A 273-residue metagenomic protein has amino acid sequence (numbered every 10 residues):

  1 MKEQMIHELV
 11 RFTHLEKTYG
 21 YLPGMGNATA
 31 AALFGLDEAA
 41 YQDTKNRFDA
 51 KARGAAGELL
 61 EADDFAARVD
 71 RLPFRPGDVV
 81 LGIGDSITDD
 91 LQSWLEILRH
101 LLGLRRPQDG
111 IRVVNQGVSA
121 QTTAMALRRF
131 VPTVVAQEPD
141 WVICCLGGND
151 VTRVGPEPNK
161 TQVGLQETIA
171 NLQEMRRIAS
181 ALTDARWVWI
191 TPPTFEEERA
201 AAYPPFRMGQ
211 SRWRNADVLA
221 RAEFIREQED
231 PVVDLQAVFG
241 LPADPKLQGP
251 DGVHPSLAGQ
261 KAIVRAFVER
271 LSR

Functional and structural regions predicted by a protein language model:
M1-V80, L104-D109, A136-D140, A181 (+3 more regions): N-terminal secretory targeting modules
G35, Q42-E174: Conserved SGNH/GDSL esterase-like catalytic core that processes O-acyl groups on lipids and polysaccharides
A126, D217-A222, E227-P231, L247-R273: Histidine-centered active-site loop/cap adjacent to the catalytic His in serine esterases/O-acetyl transfer systems
V151-G155, E196-A202, G240-P245: Short acidic/His/Gly/Ser-rich catalytic and metal-binding motifs that mark active-site loops of diverse hydrolases
E157-L165, P204-S211, Q248-P250: Short glycine-enriched, charge-decorated loop/helix-capping segments at active-site entrances that position
L182-W187: A short helix->loop->beta-strand "cap" motif at the edges of active sites that frequently abuts
P193: Carbohydrate-associated surface elements
E197-L235: Substrate-gating cap/lid alpha-helix
